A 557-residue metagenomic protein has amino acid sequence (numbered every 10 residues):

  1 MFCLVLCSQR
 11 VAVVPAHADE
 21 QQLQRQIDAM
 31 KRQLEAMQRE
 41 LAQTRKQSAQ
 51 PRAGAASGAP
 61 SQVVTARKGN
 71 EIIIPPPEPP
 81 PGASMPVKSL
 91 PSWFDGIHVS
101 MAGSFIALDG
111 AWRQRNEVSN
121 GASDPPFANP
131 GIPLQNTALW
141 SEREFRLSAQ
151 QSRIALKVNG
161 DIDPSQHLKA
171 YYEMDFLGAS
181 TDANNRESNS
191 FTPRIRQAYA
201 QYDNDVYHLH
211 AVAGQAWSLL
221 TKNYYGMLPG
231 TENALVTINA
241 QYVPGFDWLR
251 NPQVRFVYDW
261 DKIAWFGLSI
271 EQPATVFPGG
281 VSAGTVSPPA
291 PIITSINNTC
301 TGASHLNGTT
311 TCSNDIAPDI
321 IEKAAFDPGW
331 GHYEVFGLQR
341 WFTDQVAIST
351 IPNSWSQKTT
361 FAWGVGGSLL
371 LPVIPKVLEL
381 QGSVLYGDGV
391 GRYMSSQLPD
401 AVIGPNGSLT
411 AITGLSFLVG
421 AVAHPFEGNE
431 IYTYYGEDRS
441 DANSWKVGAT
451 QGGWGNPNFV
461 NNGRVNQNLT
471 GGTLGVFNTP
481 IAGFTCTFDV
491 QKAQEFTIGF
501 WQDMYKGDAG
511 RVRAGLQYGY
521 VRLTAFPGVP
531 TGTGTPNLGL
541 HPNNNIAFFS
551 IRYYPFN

Functional and structural regions predicted by a protein language model:
L4-P15: C-terminal segment of classical bacterial N-terminal signal peptides
V14-G121: N-terminal periplasmic/intermembrane-space "pro-region" immediately following the signal or transit peptide
V87-P130, L134-G284, N314-H332, L371-Y386 (+1 more regions): Outer membrane beta-barrel
N116-N120, D182-S190, Y224-T231, P278-S304 (+5 more regions): Outer-membrane beta-barrel translocator domains and adjoining extracellular loop/strand segments of Gram-negative
E142, S148-R153, R194-Q197, L249-N251 (+6 more regions): Transmembrane beta-barrel architecture of outer-membrane proteins
R143-R146, E187-T192, V243-F246, T311-I316 (+4 more regions): Replace "Gram-negative outer membrane beta-barrel proteins" with "bacterial and organellar outer membrane beta-barrel
P328-F496: Detector for outer-membrane/organellar transmembrane beta-barrel domains, recognizing the amphipathic beta-strand
P542-N557: Outer-membrane beta-barrel "beta-signal"
